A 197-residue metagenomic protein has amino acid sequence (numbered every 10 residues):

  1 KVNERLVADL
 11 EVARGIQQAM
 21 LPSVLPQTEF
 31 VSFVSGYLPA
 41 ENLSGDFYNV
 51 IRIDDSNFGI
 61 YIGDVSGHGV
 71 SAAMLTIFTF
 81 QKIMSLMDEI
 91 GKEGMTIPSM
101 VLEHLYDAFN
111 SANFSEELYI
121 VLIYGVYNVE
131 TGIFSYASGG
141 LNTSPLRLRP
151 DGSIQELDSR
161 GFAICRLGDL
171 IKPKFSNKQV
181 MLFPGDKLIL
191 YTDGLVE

Functional and structural regions predicted by a protein language model:
V2-I189: … and, occasionally, acidic/histidine-rich disordered N-termini of signaling adaptors
L195-E197: Short acidic/polar inter-strand loop motif in beta-rich domains
